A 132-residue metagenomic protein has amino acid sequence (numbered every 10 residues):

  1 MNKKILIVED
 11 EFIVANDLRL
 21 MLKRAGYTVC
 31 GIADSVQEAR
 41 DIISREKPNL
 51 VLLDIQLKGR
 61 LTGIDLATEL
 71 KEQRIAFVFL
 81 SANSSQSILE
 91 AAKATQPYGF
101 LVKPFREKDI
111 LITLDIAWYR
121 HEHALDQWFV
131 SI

Functional and structural regions predicted by a protein language model:
N2, K47-N49, K71-V78: His-Asp phosphorelay/catalytic-motif detector in bacterial-type signaling
D10, R60, L80-S85, P104: Conserved active-site segment of CheY-like receiver
E11-G31, V36-Q37: Two-component/phosphorelay signaling modules centered on CheY-like receiver
D41, L61-R74: Short amphipathic alpha-helix used as the core "switch/output" element in two-component signaling
D54-I55: Active-site residues of response regulator receiver
D65, E72, V78, S84-V102: Alpha4 helix (beta4-alpha4-beta5 surface) of REC/receiver domains from two-component response regulators
S87, F105-D115: C-terminal output helix
D115-F129: The C-terminal output helix
